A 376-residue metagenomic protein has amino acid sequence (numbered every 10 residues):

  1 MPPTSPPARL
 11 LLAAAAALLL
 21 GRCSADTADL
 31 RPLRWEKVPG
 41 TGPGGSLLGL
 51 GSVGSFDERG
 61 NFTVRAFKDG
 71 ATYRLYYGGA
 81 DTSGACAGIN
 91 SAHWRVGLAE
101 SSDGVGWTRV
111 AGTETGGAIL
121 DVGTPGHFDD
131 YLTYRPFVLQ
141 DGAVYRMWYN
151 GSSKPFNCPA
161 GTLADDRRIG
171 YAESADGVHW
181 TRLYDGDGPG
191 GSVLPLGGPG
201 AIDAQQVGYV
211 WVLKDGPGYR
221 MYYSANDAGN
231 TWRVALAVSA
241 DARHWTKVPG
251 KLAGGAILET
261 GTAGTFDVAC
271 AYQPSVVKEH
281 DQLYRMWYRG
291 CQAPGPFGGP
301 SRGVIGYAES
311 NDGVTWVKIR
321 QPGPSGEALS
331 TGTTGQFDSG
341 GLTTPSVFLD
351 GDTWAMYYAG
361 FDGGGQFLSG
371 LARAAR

Functional and structural regions predicted by a protein language model:
M1-P2, L20-G21, Y272: Intrinsic disorder/low-complexity segments
P2-L11: Bacterial N-terminal signal peptides that target proteins for export
T4, A17-L18, D26: Coiled-coil-like amphipathic alpha-helices with heptad-repeat character
L12-R22: Bacterial N-terminal signal peptides
C23-R376: Carbohydrate-active catalytic/glycan-binding domains of CAZyme proteins, especially the secreted or lumenal ectodomains
